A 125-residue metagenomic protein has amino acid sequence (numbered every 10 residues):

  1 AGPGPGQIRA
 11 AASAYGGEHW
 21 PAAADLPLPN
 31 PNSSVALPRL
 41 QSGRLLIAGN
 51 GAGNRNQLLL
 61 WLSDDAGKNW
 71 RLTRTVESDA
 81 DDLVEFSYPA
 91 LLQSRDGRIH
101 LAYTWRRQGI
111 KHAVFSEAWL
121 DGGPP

Functional and structural regions predicted by a protein language model:
A1-P125: Asp-box/BNR beta-propeller blade signature and adjacent active/binding-site loops in extracellular glycan-interacting
